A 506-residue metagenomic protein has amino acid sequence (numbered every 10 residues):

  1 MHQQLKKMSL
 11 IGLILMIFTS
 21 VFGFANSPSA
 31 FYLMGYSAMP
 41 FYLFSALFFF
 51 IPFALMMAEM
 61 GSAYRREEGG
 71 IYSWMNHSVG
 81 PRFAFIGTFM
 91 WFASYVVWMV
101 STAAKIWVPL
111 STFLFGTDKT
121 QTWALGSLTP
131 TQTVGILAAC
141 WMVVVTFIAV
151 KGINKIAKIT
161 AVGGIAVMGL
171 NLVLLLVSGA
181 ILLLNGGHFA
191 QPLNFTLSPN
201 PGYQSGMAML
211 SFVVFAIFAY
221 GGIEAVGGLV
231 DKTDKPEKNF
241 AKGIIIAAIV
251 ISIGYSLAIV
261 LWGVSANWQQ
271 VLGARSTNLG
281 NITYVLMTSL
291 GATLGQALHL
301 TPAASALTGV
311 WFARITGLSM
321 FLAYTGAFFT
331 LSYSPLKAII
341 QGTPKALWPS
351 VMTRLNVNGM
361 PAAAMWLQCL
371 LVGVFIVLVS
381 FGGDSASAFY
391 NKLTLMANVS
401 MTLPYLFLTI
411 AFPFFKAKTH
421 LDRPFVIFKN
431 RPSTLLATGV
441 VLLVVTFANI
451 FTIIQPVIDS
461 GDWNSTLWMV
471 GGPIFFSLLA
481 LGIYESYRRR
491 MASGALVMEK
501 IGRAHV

Functional and structural regions predicted by a protein language model:
M1-P40, F44, F50-A58, Y64-R66 (+1 more regions): Membrane-interface "cap" regions at the ends of multi-pass membrane proteins
H2-K7, L355-N358, T402-I454: C-terminal membrane-solvent junction of multi-pass transporters and transport-like membrane proteins
S29-P40, T122-T131, N154-G163, F375-L408 (+2 more regions): Transmembrane helix-loop boundary segments of multi-pass membrane transporters
M39-P40, T122-L125, P130-Q132, A161-S305: Helix-loop-helix junctions that connect adjacent transmembrane segments in multi-pass membrane transporters
L55-M57, E67-A138, F328-P335: Hydrophobic transmembrane alpha-helices that form the core helical bundles of multi-pass secondary transporters
S73, I249-F328, P349-F389: TM-loop-TM module centered on a large, flexible mid-protein loop between adjacent transmembrane helices in multi-pass
M90-I106, A225-L229, A303-S350, Y405 (+1 more regions): Membrane-helix boundary/coupling elements in multi-pass transport proteins
G135-N185, I244-I249, T394-F407, N430-V440 (+1 more regions): Membrane-interface loop-to-helix entry segments
